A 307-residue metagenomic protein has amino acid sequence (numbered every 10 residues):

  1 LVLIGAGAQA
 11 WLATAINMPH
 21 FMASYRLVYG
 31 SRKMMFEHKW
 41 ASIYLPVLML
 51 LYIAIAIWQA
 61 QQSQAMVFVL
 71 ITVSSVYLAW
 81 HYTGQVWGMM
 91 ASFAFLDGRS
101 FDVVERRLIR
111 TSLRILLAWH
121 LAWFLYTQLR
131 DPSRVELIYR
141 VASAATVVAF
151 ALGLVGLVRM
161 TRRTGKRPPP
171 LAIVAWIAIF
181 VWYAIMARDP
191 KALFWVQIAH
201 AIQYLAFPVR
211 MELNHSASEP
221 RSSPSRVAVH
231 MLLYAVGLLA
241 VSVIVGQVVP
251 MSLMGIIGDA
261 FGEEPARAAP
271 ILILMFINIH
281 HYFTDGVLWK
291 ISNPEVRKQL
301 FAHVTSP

Functional and structural regions predicted by a protein language model:
L1-A10: Short, hydrophobic transmembrane alpha-helix segments
Q9-G30, Y82-Q85: Central hydrophobic cores of alpha-helical transmembrane segments in multi-pass inner-membrane proteins across all
L12-N17, S75-Y77, H81, I138-A149 (+2 more regions): Alpha-helical transmembrane segments of polytopic membrane proteins
K33-W40, I55-Y139: Membrane-interface helix-loop-helix junctions at boundaries between adjacent transmembrane segments
L51-Q59, I115-Q128, I179-F194, G237-G255: Hydrophobic alpha-helical transmembrane segments in multi-pass integral membrane proteins
W87-A91, I198-S218: Predominantly late transmembrane helices and immediately cytosolic-facing juxtamembrane segments
A94-M186, R210, A217: Long, contiguous internal "core" modules enriched in hydrophobic/ aromatic residues
P132-Y139, M186-A192, Q247-L272: Extracellular/periplasmic helix-loop-helix junctions in multi-pass membrane proteins
